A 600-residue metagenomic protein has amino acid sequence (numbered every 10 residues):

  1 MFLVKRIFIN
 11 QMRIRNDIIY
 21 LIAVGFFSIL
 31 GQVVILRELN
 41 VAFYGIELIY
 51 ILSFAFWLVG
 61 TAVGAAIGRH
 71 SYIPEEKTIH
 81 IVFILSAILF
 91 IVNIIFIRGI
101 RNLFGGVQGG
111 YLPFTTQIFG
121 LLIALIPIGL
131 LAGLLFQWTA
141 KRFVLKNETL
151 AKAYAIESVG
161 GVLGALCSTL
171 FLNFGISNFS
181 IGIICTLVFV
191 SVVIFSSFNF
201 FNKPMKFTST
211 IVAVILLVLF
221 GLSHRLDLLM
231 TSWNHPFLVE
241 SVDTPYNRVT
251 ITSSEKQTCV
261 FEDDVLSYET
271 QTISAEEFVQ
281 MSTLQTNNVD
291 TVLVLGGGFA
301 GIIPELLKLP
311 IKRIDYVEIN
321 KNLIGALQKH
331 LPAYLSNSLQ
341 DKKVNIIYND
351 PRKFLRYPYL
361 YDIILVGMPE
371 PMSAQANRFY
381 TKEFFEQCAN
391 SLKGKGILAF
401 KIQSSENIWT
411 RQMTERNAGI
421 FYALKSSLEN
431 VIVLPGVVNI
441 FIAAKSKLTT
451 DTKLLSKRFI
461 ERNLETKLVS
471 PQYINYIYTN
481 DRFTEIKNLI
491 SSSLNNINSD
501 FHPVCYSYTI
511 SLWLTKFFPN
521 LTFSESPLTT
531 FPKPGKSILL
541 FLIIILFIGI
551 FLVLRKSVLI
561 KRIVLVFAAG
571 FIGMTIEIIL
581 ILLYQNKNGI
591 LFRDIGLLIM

Functional and structural regions predicted by a protein language model:
F2-T452, S456-L468, T479-M600: Alpha-helical transmembrane segments of multi-pass membrane proteins
